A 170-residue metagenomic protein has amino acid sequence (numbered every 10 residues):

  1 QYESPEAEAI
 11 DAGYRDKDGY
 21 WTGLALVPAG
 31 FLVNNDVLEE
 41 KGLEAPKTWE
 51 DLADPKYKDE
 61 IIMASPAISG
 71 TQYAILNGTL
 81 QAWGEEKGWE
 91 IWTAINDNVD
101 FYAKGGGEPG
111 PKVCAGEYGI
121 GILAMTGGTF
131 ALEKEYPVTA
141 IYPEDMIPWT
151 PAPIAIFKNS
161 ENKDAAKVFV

Functional and structural regions predicted by a protein language model:
Q1-E117: Extracytoplasmic ligand-binding site segments that recognize negatively charged/polar headgroups
L32-V37, N77, T150-N162: A bilobed periplasmic-binding-protein/Venus flytrap-type ligand-binding module shared by bacterial periplasmic
N35, A64-P66, A124-T126, P143-E144: Active-site-proximal beta-strand/loop segments in catalytic clefts of secreted hydrolases
K47-P55, A152-V170: Bilobed periplasmic-binding protein/Venus flytrap-like ligand-binding cleft at the lobe interface of extracytoplasmic
Y57-I61, G116-G119, Y136-V138, D164-K167: Loop/turn elements at helix/coil->beta-strand transitions in domains of secreted/extracellular proteins
I91-N96, Y102-A103, K134-K158: Periplasmic-binding protein-like
P109-G110, T126-F130, D145-P148: Short, catalytically relevant binding-site loops at active-site mouths
G119-P137: A ligand-binding cleft/hinge motif common to bilobed small-molecule-binding domains
